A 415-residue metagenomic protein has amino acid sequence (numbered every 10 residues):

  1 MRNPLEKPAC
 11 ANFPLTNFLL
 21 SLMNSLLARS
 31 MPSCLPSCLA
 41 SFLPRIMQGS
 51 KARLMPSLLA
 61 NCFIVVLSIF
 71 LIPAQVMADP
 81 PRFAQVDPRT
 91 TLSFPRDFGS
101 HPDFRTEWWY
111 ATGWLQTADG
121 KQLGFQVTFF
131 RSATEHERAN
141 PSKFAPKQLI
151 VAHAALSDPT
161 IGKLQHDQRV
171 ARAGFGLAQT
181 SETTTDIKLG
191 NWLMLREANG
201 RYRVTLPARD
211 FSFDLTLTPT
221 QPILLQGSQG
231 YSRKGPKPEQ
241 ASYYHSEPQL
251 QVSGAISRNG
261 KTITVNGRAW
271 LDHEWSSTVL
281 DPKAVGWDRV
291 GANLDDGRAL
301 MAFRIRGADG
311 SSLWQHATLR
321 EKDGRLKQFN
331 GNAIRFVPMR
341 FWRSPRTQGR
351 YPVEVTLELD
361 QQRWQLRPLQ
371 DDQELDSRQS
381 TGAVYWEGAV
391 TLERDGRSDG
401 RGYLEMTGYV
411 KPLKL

Functional and structural regions predicted by a protein language model:
N3, K7-P8, N24: Polybasic, lysine-rich low-complexity intrinsically disordered segments
S21, S25, S30-S33, S37 (+4 more regions): Serine residues within intrinsically disordered or low-complexity segments
L58-P73: Bacterial N-terminal signal peptides
A74-A78: Signal peptide processing junction and immediate N-terminal pro/mature segment of secreted/exported proteins
D79-L415: Structured soluble/peripheral alpha/beta segments that form catalytic or ligand/cofactor-binding pockets
